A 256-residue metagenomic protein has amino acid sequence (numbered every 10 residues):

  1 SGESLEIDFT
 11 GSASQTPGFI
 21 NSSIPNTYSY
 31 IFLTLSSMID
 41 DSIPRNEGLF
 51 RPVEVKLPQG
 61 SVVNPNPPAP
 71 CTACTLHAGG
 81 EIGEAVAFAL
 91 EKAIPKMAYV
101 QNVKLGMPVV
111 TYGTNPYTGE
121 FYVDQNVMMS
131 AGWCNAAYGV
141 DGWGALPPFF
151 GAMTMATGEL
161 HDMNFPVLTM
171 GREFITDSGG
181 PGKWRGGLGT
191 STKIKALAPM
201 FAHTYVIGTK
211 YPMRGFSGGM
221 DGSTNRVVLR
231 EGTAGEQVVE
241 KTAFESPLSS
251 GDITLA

Functional and structural regions predicted by a protein language model:
S1-A256: Glycine/proline-enriched, intrinsically flexible loops and inter-domain linkers
